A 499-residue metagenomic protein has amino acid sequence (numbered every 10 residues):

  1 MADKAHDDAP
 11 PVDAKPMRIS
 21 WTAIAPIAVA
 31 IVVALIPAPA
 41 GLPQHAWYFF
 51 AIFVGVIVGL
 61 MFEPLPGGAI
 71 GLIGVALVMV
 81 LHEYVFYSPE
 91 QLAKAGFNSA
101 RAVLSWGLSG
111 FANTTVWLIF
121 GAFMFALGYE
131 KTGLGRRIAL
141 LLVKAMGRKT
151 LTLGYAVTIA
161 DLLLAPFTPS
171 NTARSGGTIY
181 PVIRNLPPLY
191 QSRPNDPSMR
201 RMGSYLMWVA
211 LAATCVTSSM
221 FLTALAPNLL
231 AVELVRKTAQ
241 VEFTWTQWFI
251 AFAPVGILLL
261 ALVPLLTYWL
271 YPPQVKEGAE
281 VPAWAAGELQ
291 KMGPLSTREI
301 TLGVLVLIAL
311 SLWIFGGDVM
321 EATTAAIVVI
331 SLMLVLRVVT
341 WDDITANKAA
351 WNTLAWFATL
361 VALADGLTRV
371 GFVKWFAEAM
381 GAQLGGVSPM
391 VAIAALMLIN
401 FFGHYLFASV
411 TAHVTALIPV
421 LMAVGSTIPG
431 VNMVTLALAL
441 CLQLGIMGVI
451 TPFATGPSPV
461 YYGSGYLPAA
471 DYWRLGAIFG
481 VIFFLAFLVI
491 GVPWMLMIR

Functional and structural regions predicted by a protein language model:
A2-I36, K131, N171-S175, Y190-G293 (+1 more regions): Juxtamembrane and boundary regions of transmembrane helices in multi-pass small-molecule transporters and channels
P11, A38, A69-N195, N347 (+2 more regions): Membrane-embedded alpha-helical segments and adjacent helix-loop junctions characteristic of multi-pass solute
I24, F49-F50, A69-L72, L151-A156 (+9 more regions): Hydrophobic alpha-helical transmembrane segments
I31, V56-I57, M61, A76-V80 (+8 more regions): Alpha-helical transmembrane segments of multipass membrane proteins
V32-L42, A100-R101, F167-T168, L312-M320 (+4 more regions): Transmembrane helix-loop junctions in multi-pass membrane proteins
P39-W47, V54-I73, H82-E83, G107 (+5 more regions): Flexible hinge motifs at transmembrane-helix junctions and intramembrane kinks/re-entrant loops in multi-pass membrane
G41-F50, A112-G121, M320-I330, M380-A392 (+1 more regions): Structural signature of hydrophobic alpha-helical transmembrane segments
V58-P66, A160-S170, L211-L222, L312-G317 (+2 more regions): Transmembrane alpha-helix interface/packing and boundary motifs in multi-pass membrane proteins, characterized by
